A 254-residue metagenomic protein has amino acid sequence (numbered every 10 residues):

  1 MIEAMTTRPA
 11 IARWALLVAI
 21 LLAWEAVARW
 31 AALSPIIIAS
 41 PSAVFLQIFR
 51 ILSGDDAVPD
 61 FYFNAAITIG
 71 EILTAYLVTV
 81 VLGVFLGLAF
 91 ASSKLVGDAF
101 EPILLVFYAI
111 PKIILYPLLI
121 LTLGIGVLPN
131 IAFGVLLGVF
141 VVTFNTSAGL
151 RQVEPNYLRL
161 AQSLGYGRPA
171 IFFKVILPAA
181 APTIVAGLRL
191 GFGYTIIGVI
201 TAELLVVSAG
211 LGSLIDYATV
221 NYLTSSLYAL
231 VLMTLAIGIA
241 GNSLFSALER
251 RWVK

Functional and structural regions predicted by a protein language model:
M1-V18, S243-K254: Transmembrane alpha-helical segments of polytopic membrane transport and secretion proteins
I2, W30-L77: Periplasmic/extracellular loop-to-transmembrane helix junction in inner-membrane transport proteins
Y62-T74, G97, L104-F107, G124 (+5 more regions): Alpha-helical membrane-interface segments at transmembrane helix boundaries
T74-L104: Transmembrane-helix boundary motif in ABC transporter permease subunits
L105-V141, A148-G149: Generic hydrophobic transmembrane alpha-helix motif, especially the helices
A132, L136, R168-A202, A229 (+2 more regions): Transmembrane alpha-helices
L150-N156, L160-A180, V220: Short helix-to-coil transition segments within interhelical loops that connect adjacent transmembrane helices
G212-E249: Hydrophobic alpha-helical transmembrane segments of polytopic membrane proteins
